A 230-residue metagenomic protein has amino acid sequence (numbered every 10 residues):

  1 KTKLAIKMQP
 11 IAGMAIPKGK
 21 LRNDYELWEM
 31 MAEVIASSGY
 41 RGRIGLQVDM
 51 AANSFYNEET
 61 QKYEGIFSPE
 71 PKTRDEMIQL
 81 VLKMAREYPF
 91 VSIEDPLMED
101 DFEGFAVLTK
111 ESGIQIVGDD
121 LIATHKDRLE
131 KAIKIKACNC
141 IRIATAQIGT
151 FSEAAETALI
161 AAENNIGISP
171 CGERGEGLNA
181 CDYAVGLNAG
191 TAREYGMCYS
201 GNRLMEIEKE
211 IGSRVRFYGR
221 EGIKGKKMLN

Functional and structural regions predicted by a protein language model:
L4-K7, G19-L229: Catalytic core of soluble alpha/beta enzymes
A15-I16: Glycine-rich phosphate/diphosphate-binding loops and the adjacent beta-loop-alpha structural elements that coordinate
